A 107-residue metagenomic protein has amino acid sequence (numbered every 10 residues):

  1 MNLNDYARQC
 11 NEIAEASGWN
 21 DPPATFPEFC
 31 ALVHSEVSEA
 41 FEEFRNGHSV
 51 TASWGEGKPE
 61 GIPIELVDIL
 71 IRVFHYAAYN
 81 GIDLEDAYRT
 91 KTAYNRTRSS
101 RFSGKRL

Functional and structural regions predicted by a protein language model:
M1-L107: Flexible "arm" and connector segments at domain edges
